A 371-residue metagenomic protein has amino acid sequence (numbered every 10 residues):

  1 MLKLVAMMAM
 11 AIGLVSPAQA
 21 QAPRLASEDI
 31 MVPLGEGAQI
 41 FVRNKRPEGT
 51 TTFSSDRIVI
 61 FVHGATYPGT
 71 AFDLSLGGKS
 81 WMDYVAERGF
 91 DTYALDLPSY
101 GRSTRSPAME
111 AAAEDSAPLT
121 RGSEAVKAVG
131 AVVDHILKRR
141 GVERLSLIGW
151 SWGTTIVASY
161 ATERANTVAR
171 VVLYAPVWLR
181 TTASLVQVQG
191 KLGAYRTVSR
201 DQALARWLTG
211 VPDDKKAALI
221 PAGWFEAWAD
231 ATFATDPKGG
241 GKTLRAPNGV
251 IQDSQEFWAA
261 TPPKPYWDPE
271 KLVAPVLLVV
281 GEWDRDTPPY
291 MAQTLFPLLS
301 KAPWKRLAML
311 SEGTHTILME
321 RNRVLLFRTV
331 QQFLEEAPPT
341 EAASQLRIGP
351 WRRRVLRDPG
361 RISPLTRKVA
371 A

Functional and structural regions predicted by a protein language model:
Q21-S54: N-terminal cap/lid segment of alpha/beta-hydrolase-fold proteins
G49-A94: Short, surface-exposed "cap/lid" segments of acyl-processing enzymes
A113-R139: Alpha/beta-hydrolase active-site loop
E143-T181: Conserved hydrolase catalytic core segment
T182, V186-V279: Alpha/beta-hydrolase
R285-M291: Conserved alpha/beta-hydrolase "acid-adjacent" motif
S300-T316: Catalytic histidine neighborhood in serine/cysteine hydrolases with alpha/beta-hydrolase-type architecture
G313-L325: Catalytic histidine-centered segment of alpha/beta-hydrolase-like enzymes
